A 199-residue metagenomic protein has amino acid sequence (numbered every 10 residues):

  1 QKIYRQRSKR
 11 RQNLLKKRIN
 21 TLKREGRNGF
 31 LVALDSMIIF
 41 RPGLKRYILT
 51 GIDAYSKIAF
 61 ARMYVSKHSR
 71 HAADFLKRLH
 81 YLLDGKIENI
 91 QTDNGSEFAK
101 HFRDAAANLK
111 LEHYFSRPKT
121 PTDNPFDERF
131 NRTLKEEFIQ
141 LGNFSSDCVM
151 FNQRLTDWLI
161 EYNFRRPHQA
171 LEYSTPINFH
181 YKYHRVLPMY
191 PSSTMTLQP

Functional and structural regions predicted by a protein language model:
Q1-I52, I58, D74, S192-T196: Mobile-element integrase/transposase regions, centering on the N-terminal DNA-binding/Zn-coordinating module
K9-R10, K16-T21, L109, T133-P199: C-terminal domain-tail junction helix/linker
D35, K57, I90-D93, N124 (+1 more regions): Short, conserved catalytic/metal-binding motifs centered on acidic residues
L44, A61-L83, N89: Active-site beta-loop-alpha junctions of metal-dependent nucleic acid enzymes, especially the RNase H-like/DDE
I58-R62, Y114-S116, Q140-L141: Short small-residue beta-strand/loop micro-motif enriched in glycine and branched aliphatics
V65-S69, G95, K119, F144: Short beta->alpha junction loops/turns
G85-K86, K110: Short loop/turn motifs at secondary-structure junctions
T92-A107, H113-E136, V149-T156, N178-F179: RNase H-like two-metal-ion nuclease catalytic core shared by retroviral integrases and related mobile-element nucleases
